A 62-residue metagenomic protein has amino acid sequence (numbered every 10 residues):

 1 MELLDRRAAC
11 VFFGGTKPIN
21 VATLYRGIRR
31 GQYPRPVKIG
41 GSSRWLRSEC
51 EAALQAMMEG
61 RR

Functional and structural regions predicted by a protein language model:
M1-T23, A56: Polyanion-binding surface elements
L3-R6, Q32-E59: Short helix-start
T16-P18, Y25, P34, L46: Low-complexity, intrinsically disordered short peptide segments enriched in small/polar/basic residues
I28: DNA major-groove recognition helix of helix-turn-helix
R62: N-terminal/domain-start segments enriched in small and hydrophobic, helix-friendly residues, covering either
